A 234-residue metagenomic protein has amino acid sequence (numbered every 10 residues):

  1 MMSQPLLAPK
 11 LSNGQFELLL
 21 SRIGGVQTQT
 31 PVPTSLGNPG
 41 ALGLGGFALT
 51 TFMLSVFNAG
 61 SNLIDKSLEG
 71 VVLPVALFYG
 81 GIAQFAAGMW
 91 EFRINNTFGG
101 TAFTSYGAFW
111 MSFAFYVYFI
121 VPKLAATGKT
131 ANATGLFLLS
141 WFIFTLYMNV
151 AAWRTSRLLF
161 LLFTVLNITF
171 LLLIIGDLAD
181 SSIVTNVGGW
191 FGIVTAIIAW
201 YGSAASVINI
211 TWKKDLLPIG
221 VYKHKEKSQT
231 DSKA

Functional and structural regions predicted by a protein language model:
M2-A87, E91: N-terminal topogenic module of multi-pass integral membrane proteins
L6, R22, P218-A234: Non-transmembrane, juxtamembrane loop and terminal tail segments of multi-pass eukaryotic membrane proteins
V32-G43, W153-N167, V184-F191, N209-Y222: Cytoplasm-facing juxtamembrane segments at the starts of transmembrane helices in multi-pass membrane proteins
A59-E69, F119-T134, R154-R157, D177-V187 (+1 more regions): Juxtamembrane/interface segments of multi-pass membrane proteins
S67-Y79, F103, T127-S140, L162-F163 (+1 more regions): Structural signature of hydrophobic alpha-helical transmembrane segments
A86-R93, S112-A126, F144-A151: Membrane-helix exit/interface motif
W90-F98, V150-L161: Membrane-helix interface "capping/anchor" motifs
T134-Y147, R157-A205: Alpha-helical membrane segments in multi-pass integral membrane proteins
